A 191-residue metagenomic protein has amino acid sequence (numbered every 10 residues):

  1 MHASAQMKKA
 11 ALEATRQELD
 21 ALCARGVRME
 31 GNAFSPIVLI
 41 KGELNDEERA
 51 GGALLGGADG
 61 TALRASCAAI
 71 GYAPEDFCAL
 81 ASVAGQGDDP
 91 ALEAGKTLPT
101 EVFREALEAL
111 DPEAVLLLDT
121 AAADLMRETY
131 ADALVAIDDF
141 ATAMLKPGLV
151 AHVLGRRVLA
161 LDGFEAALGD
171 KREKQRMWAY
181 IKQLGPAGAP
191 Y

Functional and structural regions predicted by a protein language model:
M1-Y191: A polyanion-binding, active-site-adjacent surface
